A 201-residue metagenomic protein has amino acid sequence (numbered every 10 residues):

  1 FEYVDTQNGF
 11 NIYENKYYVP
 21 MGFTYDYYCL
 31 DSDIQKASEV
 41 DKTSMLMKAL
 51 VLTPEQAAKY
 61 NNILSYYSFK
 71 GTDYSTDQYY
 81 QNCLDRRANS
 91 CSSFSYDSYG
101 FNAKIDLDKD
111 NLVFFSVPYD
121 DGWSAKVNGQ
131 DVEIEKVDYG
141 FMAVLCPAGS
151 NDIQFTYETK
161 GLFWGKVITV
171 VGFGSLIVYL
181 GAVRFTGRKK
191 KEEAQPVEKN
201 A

Functional and structural regions predicted by a protein language model:
F1-V4: Periplasmic/luminal catalytic loop of GT-C fold multi-pass membrane glycosyltransferases that transfer sugars from
Q7, A57-A201: Active-site-proximal, structured, solvent-exposed surfaces of multi-pass membrane proteins that position macromolecular
G9-N82: Catalytic cores of secreted or luminal carbohydrate-active enzymes
